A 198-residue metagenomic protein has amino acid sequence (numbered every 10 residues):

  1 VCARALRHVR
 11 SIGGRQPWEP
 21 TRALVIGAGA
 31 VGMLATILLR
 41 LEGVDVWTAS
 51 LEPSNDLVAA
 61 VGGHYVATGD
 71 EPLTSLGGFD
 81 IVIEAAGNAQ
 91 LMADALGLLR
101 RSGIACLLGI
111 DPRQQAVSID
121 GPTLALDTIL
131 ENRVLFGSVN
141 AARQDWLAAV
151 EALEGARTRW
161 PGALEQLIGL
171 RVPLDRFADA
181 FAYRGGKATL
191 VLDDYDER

Functional and structural regions predicted by a protein language model:
V1-D70: Mid-domain Rossmann-like dinucleotide-binding core that forms the NAD(H)/NADP(H) cofactor-binding site
T48-E52, A85, V139: N-terminal Rossmann-fold cofactor-binding loop
P53-V58, L73, Q114-V117, E197-R198: Short, charged/polar "capping" segments at the starts of alpha-helices and the immediately preceding loops
L73-V82: A short acidic, Gly/Pro-enriched loop at the edge of an enzyme's catalytic core that lines a small-molecule cofactor
I83-E84, L107: Redox-cofactor binding/interface segments in oxidoreductases and associated redox assembly factors
A89-G155, D194-R198: Glycine-rich phosphate-binding loop and adjacent beta-alpha segment of Rossmann(oid) nucleotide-cofactor-binding
R143-R198: C-terminal hydrophobic helical "lid"/dimerization subdomain of Rossmann-like NAD(P)H-dependent oxidoreductases
